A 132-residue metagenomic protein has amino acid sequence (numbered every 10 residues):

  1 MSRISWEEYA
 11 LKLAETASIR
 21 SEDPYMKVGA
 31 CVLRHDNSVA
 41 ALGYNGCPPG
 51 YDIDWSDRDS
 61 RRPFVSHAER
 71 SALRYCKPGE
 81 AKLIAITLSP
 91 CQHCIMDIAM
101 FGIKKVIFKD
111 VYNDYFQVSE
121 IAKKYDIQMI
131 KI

Functional and structural regions predicted by a protein language model:
M1-I132: Zinc-dependent deaminase catalytic domain
